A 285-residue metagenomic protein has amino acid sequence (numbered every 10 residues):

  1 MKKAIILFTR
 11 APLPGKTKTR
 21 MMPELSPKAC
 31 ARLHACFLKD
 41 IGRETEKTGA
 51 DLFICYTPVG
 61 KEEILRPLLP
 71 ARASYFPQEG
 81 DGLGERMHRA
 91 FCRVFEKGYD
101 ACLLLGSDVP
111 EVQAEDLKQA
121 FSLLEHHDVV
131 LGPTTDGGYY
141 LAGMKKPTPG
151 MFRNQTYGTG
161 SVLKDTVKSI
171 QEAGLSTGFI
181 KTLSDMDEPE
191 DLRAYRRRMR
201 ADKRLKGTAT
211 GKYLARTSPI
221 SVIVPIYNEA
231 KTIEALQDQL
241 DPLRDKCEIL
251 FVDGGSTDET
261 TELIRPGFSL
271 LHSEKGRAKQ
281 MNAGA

Functional and structural regions predicted by a protein language model:
A4, P219-S221, E248: Cell-envelope/extracellular polymer assembly enzymes that use nucleotide-activated donors
L13-E46, N228-L243: Short, well-formed alpha-helical segments that are part of the catalytic scaffolds of diverse glycosyltransferases
K39-R89, R93: Conserved N-terminal catalytic core of the sugar/cofactor nucleotidyltransferase
P58-K61, D253-T261: A conserved acidic beta->alpha catalytic loop
P70-D81, T261-A283: Conserved donor nucleotide-binding strand/loop of the catalytic core
H88-A101, R265, K279-A285: Active-site nucleotide-sugar/metal-binding loop of Leloir-type enzymes
V112-D136: Conserved donor-nucleotide/metal-binding helix-loop-beta segment in metal-dependent transferases, i.e., the alpha-helix
D165-S218: Conserved alpha/beta core of the MobA/IspD/sugar-nucleotide pyrophosphorylase nucleotidyltransferase superfamily
